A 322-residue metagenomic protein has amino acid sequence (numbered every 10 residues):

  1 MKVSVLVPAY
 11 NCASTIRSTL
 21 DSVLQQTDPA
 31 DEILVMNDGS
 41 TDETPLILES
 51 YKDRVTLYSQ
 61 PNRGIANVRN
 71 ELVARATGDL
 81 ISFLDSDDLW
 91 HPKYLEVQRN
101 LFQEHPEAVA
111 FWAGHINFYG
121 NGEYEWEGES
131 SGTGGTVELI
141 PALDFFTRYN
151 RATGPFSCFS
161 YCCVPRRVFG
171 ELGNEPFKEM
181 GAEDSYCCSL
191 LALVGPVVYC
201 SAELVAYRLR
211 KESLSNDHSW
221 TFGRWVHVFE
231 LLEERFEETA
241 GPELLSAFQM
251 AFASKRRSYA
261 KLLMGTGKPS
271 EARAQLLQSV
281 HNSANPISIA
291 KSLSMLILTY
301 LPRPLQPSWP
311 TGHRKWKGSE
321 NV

Functional and structural regions predicted by a protein language model:
N11-Q25, E32: Short, well-formed alpha-helical segments that are part of the catalytic scaffolds of diverse glycosyltransferases
S14-R17, S40-S50, L89, K93: Acidic helix N-cap motif at the loop->helix transition within catalytic regions of sugar-transfer enzymes
S22, P29, N37-L46, R63 (+1 more regions): A conserved acidic beta->alpha catalytic loop
Q60-A76, V97: Glycine-rich, basic loop-to-helix element that forms the pyrophosphate-binding segment of sugar-nucleotide handling
A74, G132-W225: Conserved nucleotide-sugar donor-binding catalytic segment
I81: Short aromatic/hydrophobic "clamp" motif used to bind/position activated sugar donors
K93-E129: Conserved donor NDP-sugar-binding/catalytic core segment of glycosyltransferases
R148-F156, M180, Y186, L193 (+1 more regions): C-terminal subregions of glycosyltransferases and related glycan-biosynthesis enzymes
